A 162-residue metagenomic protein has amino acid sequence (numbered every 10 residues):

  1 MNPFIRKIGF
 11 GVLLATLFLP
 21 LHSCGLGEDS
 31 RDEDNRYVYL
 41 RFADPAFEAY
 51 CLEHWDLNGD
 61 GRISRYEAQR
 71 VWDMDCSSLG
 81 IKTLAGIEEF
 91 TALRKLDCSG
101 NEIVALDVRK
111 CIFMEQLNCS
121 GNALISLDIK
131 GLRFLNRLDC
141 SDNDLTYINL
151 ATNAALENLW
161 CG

Functional and structural regions predicted by a protein language model:
N2-K7, L13-K95, I112, R133 (+1 more regions): N-terminal capping/linker segments that flank leucine-rich repeat
F4-K7, E102, C111, L124 (+1 more regions): Generic short N-terminal amphipathic or hydrophobic helices
E28-D29, D34, D97, D107 (+5 more regions): Asp/Glu-rich intrinsically disordered low-complexity tracts
V71, L93, I103, M114 (+4 more regions): Conserved hydrophobic position(s) of the canonical leucine-rich repeat
W72-S77, L96-C98, E115-C119, N136-C140 (+1 more regions): Conserved hydrophobic beta-strand positions in leucine-rich repeat
K82-I87, L106-V108, L127-I129, I148-L150: Canonical leucine-rich repeat
F90, S99, R109-C111, S120 (+4 more regions): Extracellular repeat turn/loop positions enriched in glycine and acidic/polar residues, especially those that create
